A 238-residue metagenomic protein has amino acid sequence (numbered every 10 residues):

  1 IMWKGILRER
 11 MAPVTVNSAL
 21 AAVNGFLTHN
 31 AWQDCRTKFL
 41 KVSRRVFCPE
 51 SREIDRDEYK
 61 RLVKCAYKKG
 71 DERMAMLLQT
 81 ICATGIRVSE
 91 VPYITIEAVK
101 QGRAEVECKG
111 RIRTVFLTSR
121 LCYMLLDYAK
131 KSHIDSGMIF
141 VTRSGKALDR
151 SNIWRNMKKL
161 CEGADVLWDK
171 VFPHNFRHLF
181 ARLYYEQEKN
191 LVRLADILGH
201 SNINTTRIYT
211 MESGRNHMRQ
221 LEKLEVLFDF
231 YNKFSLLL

Functional and structural regions predicted by a protein language model:
I1-E50: N-terminal core-binding DNA-recognition domain of tyrosine recombinases/integrases
Q33-R61, C108-G110, R143-K146: Flexible interdomain linker/hinge and immediately adjacent N-terminus of the catalytic tyrosine-recombinase domain
C48, R56-V88: Basic, Lys/Arg- and aromatic-enriched nucleic-acid-binding interface segment
E53, K109, L198, I203-K223: Catalytic-site neighborhood detector that most strongly recognizes the C-terminal catalytic loop/helix of tyrosine
Q79, A83, R177-S201, I208: C-terminal catalytic core of tyrosine-transesterase DNA break-rejoin enzymes
T84, S89, Y93-D127: Conserved tyrosine-mediated DNA breakage-rejoining catalytic core shared by Y-recombinases
T118-W168: Active-site/catalytic core of tyrosine-dependent DNA strand-transfer enzymes
E225-L238: C-terminal secondary-structure termini that scaffold catalytic or DNA-interacting sites
